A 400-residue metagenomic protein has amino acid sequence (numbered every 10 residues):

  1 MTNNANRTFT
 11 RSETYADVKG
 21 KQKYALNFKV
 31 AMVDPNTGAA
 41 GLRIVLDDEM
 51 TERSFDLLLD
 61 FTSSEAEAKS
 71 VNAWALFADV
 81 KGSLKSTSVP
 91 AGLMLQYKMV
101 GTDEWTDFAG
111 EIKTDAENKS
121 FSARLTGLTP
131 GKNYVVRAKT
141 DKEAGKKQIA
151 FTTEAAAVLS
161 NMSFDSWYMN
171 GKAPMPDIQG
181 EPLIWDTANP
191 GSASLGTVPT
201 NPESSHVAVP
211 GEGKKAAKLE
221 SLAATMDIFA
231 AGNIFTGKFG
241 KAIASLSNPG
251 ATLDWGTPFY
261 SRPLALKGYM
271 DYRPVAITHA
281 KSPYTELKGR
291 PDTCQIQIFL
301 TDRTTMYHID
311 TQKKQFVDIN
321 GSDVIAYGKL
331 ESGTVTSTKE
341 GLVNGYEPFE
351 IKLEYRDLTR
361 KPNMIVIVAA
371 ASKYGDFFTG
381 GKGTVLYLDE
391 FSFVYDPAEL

Functional and structural regions predicted by a protein language model:
D17, V30-D34, R124-T129: Short, flexible loop/turn segments at beta-strand junctions in immunoglobulin-like and fibronectin type III
V18-Y24, K69-K85, E117-F121, G213 (+1 more regions): Ser/Thr- and Asn-enriched, surface-exposed coil loops between beta-strands
L26-F28, E49, Y134, F164 (+3 more regions): Extra-cytoplasmic beta-strand recognition segments
D60-V89, P130, K147-A157: Pro/Thr/Ser/Gly-rich low-complexity, intrinsically disordered linker/stalk tracts
S83-E104, D292, R360-N363: Solvent-exposed loop/turn segments flanking beta-strands in beta-repeat/beta-sandwich domains
T87, Y272-H279, L287-P291, T304-Y307: Extended, low-complexity, turn-rich repeat/linker tracts enriched in Gly/Pro/Ser/Thr and Asp/Glu that occur
G131-A138: Short beta-strand segments enriched for Tyr within beta-sheet-rich domains, predominantly fibronectin type III
Q148-A265, G289-Q295, F299-T301, Y307-L400: Aromatic (Trp/Tyr/Phe) and Gly/Pro-enriched flexible surface segments
